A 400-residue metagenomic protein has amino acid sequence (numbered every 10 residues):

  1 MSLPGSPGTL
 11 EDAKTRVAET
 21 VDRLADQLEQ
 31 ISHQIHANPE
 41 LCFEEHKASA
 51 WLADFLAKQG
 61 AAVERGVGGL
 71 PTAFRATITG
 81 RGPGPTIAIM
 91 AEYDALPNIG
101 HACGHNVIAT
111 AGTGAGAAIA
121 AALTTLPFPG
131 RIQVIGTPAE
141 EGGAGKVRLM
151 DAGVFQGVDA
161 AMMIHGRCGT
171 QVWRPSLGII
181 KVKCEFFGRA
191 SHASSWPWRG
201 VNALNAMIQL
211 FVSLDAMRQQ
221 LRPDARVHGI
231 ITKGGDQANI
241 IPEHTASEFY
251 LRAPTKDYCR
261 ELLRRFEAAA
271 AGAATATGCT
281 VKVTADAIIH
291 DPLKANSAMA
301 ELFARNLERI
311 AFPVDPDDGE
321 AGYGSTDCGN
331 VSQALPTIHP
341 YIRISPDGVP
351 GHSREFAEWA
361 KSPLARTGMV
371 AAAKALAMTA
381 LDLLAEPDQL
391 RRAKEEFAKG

Functional and structural regions predicted by a protein language model:
L3-G5, T9-D12, I208-G400: Metal-dependent amide/peptide-bond hydrolase catalytic core, centered on the "pita-bread" metallohydrolase fold
L3-R131: Acidic/His- and Gly-rich active-site-bordering loop/insert found across diverse amide/peptide-bond hydrolases
S32, P39, G60, L123 (+4 more regions): Sec/Tat-exported extracytoplasmic proteins
A73-I78, D94-A102, N106-V107, T113-A118 (+4 more regions): Histidine/acidic-residue-rich, glycine-tolerant segments that coordinate divalent metal ions
I87, I135, A160-M162, P336-P340: Hydrophobic/aromatic beta-strand patches that form the interior of the parallel beta-sheet core in alpha/beta enzyme
A88-M90, K183, F187, I338-R343: Non-cysteine beta-strand/loop elements that form the S-adenosyl-L-methionine
